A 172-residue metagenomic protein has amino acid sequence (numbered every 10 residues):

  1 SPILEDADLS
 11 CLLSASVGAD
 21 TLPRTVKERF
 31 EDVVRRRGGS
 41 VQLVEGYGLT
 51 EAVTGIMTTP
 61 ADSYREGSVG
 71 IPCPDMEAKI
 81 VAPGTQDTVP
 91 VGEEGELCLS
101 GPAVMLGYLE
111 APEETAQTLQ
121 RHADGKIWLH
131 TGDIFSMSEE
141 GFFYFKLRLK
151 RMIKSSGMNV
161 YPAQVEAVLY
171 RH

Functional and structural regions predicted by a protein language model:
P2-S68, E77: Gly/Ser/Thr-rich phosphate-binding loop
A7-S10, G92, L129: Structured loop/turn residues at beta-strand edges in well-structured enzyme cores
A19, G48, G70, G101 (+2 more regions): Active-site glycine-centered loops adjacent to acidic/histidine catalytic or metal-binding residues that shape
G67-P72, T88, T118, G125-I127: Short Gly/Pro-enriched turn/cap motifs at secondary-structure boundaries
P74-M76, G95, G132: Change "...and in nucleic-acid phosphodiester-cleaving endonucleases..." to "...and in nucleic-acid processing enzymes
K79-C98, Q117, R121, E139-E140: Conserved beta-loop-beta connector loops within the AMP-binding
G101, L106-G107, Q117, G125-K126 (+1 more regions): AMP-binding/adenylate-forming catalytic core of the ANL superfamily
P112-A116: A short helix/loop element that forms part of the nucleotide-sugar donor recognition site in Leloir-type
